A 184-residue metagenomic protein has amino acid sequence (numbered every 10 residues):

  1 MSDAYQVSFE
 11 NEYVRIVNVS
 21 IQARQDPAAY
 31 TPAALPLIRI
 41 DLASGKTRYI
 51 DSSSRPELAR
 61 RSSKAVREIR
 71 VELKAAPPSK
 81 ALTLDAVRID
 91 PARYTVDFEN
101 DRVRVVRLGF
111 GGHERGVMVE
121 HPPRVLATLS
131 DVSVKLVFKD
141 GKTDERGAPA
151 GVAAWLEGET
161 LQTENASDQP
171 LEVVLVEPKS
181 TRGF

Functional and structural regions predicted by a protein language model:
M1-V14, A92: Short N-terminal segments immediately surrounding and downstream of signal-peptide cleavage
F9-E12, I40-E57, D140-E159: Short acidic-glycine-tyrosine-enriched beta hairpin
V17-S20, V96, V106-G109, A153: Short amphipathic
I21, A29-T47, E120-G141: Glycine- and acidic-residue-biased ligand/ion/polar-headgroup-sensing regions
A23-D26, G111-M118: Surface-exposed ligand/attachment interfaces on beta-rich extracellular proteins
A33-P36, A43, S53-A76, D131 (+1 more regions): Ligand-binding loop in jelly-roll beta-barrel domains
R60-V105: Surface-exposed beta-loop interaction hotspot
V119-F184: Structured core of small recognition/catalytic domains
